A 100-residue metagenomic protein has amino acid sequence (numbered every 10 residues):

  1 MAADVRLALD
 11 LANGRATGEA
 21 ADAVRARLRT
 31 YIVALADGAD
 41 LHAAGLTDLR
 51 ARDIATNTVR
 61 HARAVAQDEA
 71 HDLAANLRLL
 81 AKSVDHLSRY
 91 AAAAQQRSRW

Functional and structural regions predicted by a protein language model:
M1-A23: Short terminal alpha-helical segments
V5-A8, V24-R27, Y31-A36, L80-S88: Hydrophobic alpha-helical membrane segments, chiefly transmembrane helices and signal peptide h-regions, characterized
G18, R25, A74-L77: Generic detection of long, well-ordered alpha-helical segments
R29-A75: Amphipathic protein-protein interaction modules
N57-W100: Amphipathic alpha-helical binding modules
